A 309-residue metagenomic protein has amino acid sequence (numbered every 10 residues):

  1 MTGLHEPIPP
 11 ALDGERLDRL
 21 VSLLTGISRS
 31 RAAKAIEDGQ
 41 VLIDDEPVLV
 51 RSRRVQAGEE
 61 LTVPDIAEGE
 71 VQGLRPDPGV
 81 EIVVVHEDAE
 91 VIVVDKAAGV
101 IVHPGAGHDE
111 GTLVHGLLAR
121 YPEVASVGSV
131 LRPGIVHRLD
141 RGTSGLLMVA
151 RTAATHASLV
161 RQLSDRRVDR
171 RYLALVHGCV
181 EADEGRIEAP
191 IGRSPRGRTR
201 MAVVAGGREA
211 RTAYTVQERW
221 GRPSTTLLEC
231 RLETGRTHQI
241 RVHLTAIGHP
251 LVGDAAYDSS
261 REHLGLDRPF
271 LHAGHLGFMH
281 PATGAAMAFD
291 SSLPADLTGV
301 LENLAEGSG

Functional and structural regions predicted by a protein language model:
M1-G309: RNA pseudouridine synthases
